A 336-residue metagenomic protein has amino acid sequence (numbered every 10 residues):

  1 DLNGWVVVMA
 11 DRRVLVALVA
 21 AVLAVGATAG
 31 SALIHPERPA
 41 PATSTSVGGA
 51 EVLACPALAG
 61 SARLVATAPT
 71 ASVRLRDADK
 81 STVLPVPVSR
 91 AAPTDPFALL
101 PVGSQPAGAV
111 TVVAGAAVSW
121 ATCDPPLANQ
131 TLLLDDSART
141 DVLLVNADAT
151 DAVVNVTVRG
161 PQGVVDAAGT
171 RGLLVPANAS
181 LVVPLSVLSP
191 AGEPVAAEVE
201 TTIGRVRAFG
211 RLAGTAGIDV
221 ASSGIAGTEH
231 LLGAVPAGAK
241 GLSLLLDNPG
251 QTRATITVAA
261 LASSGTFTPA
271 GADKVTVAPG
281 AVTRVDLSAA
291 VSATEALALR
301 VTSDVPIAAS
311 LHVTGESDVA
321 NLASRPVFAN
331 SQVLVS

Functional and structural regions predicted by a protein language model:
D1-V8: Short, Lys/Arg-enriched N-terminal segments with co-localized hydrophobic residues within the first ~10-30 amino acids
A10-V22, G26-A68, A107-V145, V206-P249 (+1 more regions): Conserved functional hotspot residues at active sites or interaction interfaces
V47-L53, A66, L144-V165, E200-T202 (+2 more regions): Short acidic, flexible loop segments centered on an aromatic residue
T67-L127, V145, L174, S189: Solvent-exposed, non-transmembrane segments of extracytoplasmic/periplasmic domains
A71-L75, A107-G108, T140, T150-N155 (+6 more regions): Short beta-strand/loop motifs in extracellular/secreted proteins, especially within beta-sandwich accessory domains
A78-A98, G163-A196, G265-A296: Intrinsically disordered, low-complexity Pro/Gly/Ser/Thr-rich segments with frequent PxxP/GP/PP motifs and embedded
D95-V112, E193-I203, E295-V305: Short, aromatic- and glycine-rich surface loops/edge beta-strands on solvent-exposed regions
E193, V220-G224, G238-K240, N248-S336: Hydrophobic multi-pass inner-membrane translocation pores used for secretion and envelope-lipid/glycan export
